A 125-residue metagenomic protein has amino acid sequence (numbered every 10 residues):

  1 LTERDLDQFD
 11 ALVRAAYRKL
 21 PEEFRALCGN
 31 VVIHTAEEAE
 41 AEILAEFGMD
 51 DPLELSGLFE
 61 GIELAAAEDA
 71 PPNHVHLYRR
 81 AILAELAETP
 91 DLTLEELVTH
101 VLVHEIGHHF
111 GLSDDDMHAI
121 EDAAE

Functional and structural regions predicted by a protein language model:
L1-L97, H109, S113-H118: Active-site rim/adjacent substrate-binding subdomains
V101, E105-H109: Catalytic glutamate of the conserved HExxH
E121-E125: Functional transmembrane or membrane-interface alpha-helices that line membrane-embedded catalytic, ligand-binding
